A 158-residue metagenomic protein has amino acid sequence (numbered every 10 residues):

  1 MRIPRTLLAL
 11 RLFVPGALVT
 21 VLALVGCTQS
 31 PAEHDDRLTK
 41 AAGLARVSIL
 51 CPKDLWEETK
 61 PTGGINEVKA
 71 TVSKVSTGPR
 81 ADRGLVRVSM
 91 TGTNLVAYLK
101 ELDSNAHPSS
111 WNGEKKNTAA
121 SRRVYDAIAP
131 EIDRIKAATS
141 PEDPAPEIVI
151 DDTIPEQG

Functional and structural regions predicted by a protein language model:
R2-G158: Positively charged, low-complexity terminal tracts and the immediately adjacent first secondary-structure elements
